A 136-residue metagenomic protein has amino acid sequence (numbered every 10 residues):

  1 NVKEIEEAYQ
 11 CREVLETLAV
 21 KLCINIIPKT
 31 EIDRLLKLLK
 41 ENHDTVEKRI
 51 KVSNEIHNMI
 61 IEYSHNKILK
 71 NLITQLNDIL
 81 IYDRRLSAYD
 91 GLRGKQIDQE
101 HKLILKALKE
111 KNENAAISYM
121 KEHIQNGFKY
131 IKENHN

Functional and structural regions predicted by a protein language model:
N1-E6: Short, cationic-aromatic polyanion-contact patches
A8-R12, L18, L22-L86, Q96-A107 (+1 more regions): Conserved amphipathic alpha-helical segments that form helical-bundle/coiled-coil interaction surfaces
Y89-R93: Solvent-exposed loop and edge beta-strand segments that line ligand/cofactor-binding and catalytic clefts
Q125-H135: Short arginine-rich
